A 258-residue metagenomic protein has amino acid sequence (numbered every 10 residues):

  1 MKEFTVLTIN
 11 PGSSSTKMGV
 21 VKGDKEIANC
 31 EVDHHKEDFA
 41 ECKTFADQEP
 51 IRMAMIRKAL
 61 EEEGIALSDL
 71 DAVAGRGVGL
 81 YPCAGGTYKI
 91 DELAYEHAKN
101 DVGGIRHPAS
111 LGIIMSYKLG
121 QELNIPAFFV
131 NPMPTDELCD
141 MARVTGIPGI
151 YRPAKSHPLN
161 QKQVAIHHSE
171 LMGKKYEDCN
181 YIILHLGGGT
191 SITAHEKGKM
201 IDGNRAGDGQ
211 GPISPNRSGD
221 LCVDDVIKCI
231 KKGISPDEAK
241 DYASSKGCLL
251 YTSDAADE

Functional and structural regions predicted by a protein language model:
V6-A46: Short glycine-rich, Thr/Ser-proximal phosphate-binding strand/loop in the N-terminal lobe of ATP-dependent enzymes
V6-I9, A72-A74, Y181-H185: Short glycine-aspartate micro-motif
I9-S14, L184-G189, H195-K197, A206: A short acidic Gly-Thr/Ser loop motif
G23-E26, G86-H97, L119, I125 (+2 more regions): A glycine- and small-aliphatic-rich helix-loop capping segment at beta-alpha/alpha-beta transitions that lines
D33-A74: Conserved active-site "lid/cap" helical segment
L60-A109, P134-T145: Short beta-strand-loop/turn "lid" adjacent to the catalytic site in phosphate-handling enzymes
S110-K118, F129, D136, V144 (+2 more regions): Glycine-rich phosphate-binding loop plus the immediately following alpha-helix
Y251-E258: Conserved small/polar residues in nucleotide/adenosyl-binding loops
